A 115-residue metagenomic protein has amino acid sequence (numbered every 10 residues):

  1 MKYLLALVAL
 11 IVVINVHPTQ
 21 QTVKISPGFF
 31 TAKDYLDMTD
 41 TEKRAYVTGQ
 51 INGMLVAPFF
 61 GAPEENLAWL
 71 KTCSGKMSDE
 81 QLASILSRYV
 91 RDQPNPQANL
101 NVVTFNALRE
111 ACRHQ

Functional and structural regions predicted by a protein language model:
K2-L5, A45: Small-residue packing motifs within transmembrane alpha-helices
L4-V12: Sec-dependent N-terminal signal peptides
V12-V23: Bacterial Sec-dependent signal peptides at the C-terminal "C-region" and cleavage site
T22-F30, T41, V56-Q115: Compact alpha-helical subdomains of small soluble proteins
D34-T39: Surface-exposed ligand/attachment interfaces on beta-rich extracellular proteins
Q50: Globin-like tetrapyrrole-binding proteins
G53: Cell-wall glycan-active module
